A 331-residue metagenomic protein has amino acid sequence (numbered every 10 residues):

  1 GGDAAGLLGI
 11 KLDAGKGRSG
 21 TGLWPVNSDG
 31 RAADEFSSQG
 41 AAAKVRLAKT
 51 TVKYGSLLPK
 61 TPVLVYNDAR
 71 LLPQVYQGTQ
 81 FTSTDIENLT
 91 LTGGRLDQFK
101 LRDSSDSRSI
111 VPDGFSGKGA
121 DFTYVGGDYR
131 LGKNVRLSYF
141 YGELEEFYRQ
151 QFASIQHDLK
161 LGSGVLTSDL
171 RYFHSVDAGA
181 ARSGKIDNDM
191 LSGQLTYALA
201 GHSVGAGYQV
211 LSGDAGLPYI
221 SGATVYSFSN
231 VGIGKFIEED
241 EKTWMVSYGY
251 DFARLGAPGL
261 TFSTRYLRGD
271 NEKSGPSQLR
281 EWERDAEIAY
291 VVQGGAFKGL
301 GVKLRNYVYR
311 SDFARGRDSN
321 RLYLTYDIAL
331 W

Functional and structural regions predicted by a protein language model:
G1-R108, G127-N134, A206-D214: Outer membrane beta-barrel
I10, T92-G114, G164-E239, T243 (+1 more regions): Outer-membrane beta-barrel translocator/channel fold
E35-Q39, P73-Q77, G119-T123, F147-Q151 (+4 more regions): Residues that define the transmembrane beta-barrel architecture of outer-membrane proteins
K44-L47, S83-D85, R95, D128-L131 (+6 more regions): Residue-level signature of outer-membrane beta-barrel architecture
L47-K53, N88-T92, K100, K133-S138 (+6 more regions): Repeated loop/turn-to-beta-strand initiation elements of outer-membrane beta-barrel proteins
V52-Y66, L91-D97, V125, K133-E145 (+4 more regions): Transmembrane beta-strand segments that form the barrel wall of outer-membrane beta-barrel proteins
V125, V246, A286-Y290, G316-W331: Outer-membrane beta-barrel "beta-signal"
Y208-S277, E283-Q293: C-terminal structural cap/anchor segments
